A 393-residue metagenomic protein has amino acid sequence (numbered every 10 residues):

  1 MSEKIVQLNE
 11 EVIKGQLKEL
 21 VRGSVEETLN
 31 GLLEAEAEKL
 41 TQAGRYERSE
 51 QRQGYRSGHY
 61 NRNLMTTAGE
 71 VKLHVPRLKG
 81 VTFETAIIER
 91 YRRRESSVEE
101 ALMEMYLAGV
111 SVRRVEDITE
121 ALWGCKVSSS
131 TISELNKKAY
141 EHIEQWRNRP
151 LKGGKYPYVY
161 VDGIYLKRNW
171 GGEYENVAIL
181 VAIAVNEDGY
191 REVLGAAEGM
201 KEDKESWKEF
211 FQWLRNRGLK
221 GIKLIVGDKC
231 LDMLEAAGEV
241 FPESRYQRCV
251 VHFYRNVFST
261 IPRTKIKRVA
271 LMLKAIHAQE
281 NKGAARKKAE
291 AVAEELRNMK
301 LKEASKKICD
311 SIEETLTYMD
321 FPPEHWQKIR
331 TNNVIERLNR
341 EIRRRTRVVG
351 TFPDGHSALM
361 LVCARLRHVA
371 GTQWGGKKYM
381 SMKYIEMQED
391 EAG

Functional and structural regions predicted by a protein language model:
M1-E89, K167: Short, conserved DNA-binding cores of transcription-related domains
S2-K4, A35, Q42, L107 (+2 more regions): Acidic/histidine-rich catalytic cores and adjacent linkers of DNA breakage/strand-transfer/modification proteins
L33, A68, G80, L102 (+13 more regions): Mobile genetic element proteins and their domesticated derivatives, centered on retroelements and DNA transposons
H74-K79, I87-R92, C125-V226, L231 (+4 more regions): RNase H-like nuclease fold core
E84, V257-A291: Metal-dependent DNA phosphodiester-chemistry modules and their immediately adjacent helices/loops in DNA-processing
S97-G109: Short, amphipathic alpha-helical "recognition" segments used to contact nucleic acids or chromatin
R113-G124: DNA-recognition alpha helix
L224-L231, A236-M272: Conserved beta-strand -> loop -> alpha-helix junction used to position metal-binding or nucleic-acid-contacting
